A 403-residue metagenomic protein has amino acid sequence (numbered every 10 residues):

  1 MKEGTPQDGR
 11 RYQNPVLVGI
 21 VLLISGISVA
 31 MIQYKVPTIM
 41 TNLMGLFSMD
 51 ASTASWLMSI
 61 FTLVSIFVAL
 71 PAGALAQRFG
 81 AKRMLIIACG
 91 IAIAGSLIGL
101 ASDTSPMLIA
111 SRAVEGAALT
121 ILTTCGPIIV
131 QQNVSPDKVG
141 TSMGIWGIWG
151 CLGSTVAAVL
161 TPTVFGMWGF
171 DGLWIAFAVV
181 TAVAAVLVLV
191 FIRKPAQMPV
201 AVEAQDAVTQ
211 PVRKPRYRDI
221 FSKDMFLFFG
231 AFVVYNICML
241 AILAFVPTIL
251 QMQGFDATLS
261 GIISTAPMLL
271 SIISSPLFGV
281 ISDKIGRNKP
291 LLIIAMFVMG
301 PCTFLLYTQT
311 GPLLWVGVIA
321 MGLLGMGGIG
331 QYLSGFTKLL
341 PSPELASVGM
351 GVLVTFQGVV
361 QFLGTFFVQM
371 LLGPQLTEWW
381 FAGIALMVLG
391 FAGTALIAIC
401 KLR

Functional and structural regions predicted by a protein language model:
Y34, T62-L70, S154-T155, M268-P276 (+1 more regions): Residue-level signature of mid-helix packing/kink "hotspots" within the transmembrane helices of 12-pass Major
P37, D224-T265, I272-S275: Extracytoplasmic gate region of multi-pass secondary transporters
F67-D103: Conserved MFS/SLC helix-loop-helix module at the cytosolic interface between two early adjacent transmembrane helices
R78-I87, K284-M296: Cytoplasmic membrane-interface "Motif A"-like loop-to-helix N-cap segments of 12-TM Major Facilitator Superfamily
S111-L152: Cytoplasmic helix-loop-helix junction between adjacent transmembrane helices in 12-TM secondary transporters
I145-R193: Helix-loop-helix hairpin linking two adjacent transmembrane segments in secondary transporters
N288-Y332: C-terminal transmembrane helical hairpin of 12-TM major facilitator-type secondary transporters
P343-L376: A late C-terminal transmembrane helix in Major Facilitator Superfamily
